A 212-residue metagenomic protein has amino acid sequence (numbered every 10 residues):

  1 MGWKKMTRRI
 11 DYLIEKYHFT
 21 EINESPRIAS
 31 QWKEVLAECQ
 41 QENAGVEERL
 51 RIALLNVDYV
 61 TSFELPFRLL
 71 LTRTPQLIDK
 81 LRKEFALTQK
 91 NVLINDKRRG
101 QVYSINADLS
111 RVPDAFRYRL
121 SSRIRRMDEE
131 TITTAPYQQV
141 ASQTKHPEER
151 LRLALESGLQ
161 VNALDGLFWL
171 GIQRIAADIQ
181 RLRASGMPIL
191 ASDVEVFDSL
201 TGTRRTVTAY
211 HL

Functional and structural regions predicted by a protein language model:
M1-E34: N-terminal intrinsically disordered, low-complexity, charged/polar
I22-R49, S121-E149: Short alpha-helical segments that sit at the start of domains
E38, E47, Y59, F63-T74: N-terminal/domain-start segments enriched in small and hydrophobic, helix-friendly residues, covering either
N43, L70, T144, F168-G171: Aromatic-acidic/polar surface patches that form glycan- and anion
A44-V60, K145-L159: Short amphipathic alpha-helical interface segments
D58-R68, L159-W169: Short acidic, hydrophobic short linear motifs in intrinsically disordered regions
L69-Q76, L170-A177: Short, basic interhelical loop/turn and adjoining N-cap of the next helix at nucleic-acid- or acidic-partner-contacting
D79-T144, A176-I179, R183-L212: DNA-binding patch around the recognition helix
